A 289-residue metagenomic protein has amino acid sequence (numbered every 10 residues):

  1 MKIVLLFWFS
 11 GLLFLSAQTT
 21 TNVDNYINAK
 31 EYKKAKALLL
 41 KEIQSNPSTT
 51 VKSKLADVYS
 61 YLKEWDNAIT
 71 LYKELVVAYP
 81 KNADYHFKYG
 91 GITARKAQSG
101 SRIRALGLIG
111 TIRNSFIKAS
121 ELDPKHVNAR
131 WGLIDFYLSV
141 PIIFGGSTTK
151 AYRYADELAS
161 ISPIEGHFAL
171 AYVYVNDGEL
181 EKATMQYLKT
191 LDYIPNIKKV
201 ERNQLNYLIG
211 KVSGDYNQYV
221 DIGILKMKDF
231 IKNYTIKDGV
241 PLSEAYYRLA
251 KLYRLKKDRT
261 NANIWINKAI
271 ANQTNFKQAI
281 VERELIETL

Functional and structural regions predicted by a protein language model:
F14-K63, E287-L289: N-terminal leader/linker segments that initiate helical-solenoid repeat arrays
T21, K54, K88, R95 (+5 more regions): "A position-specific structural signal for the A-helix of alpha-solenoid helical repeats
Y26, Y59, T93, G100 (+6 more regions): Residue at a conserved register position within TPR or TPR-like alpha-solenoid repeats
A29, L62, K96, V140 (+4 more regions): Structural motif corresponding to the intra-repeat A-B loop/turn of tetratricopeptide repeats
Q44-S45, A78-Y79, L122, L158-I161 (+5 more regions): Structural marker of alpha-solenoid helical repeat scaffolds
N46, P80, F87, G107 (+5 more regions): Residue signature of alpha-solenoid helical repeat architecture, marking inter-repeat boundaries and helix-start
V51-K52, Y85, A129, G166-F168 (+5 more regions): TPR alpha-solenoid repeat register
